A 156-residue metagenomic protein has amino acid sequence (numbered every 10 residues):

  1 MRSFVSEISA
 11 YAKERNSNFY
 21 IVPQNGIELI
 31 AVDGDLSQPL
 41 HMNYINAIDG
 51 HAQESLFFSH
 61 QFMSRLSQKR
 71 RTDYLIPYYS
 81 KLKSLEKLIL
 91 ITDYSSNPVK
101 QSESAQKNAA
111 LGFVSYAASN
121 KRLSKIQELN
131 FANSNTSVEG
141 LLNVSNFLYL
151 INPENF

Functional and structural regions predicted by a protein language model:
M1-F156: Glycan-processing catalytic domains of CAZymes
